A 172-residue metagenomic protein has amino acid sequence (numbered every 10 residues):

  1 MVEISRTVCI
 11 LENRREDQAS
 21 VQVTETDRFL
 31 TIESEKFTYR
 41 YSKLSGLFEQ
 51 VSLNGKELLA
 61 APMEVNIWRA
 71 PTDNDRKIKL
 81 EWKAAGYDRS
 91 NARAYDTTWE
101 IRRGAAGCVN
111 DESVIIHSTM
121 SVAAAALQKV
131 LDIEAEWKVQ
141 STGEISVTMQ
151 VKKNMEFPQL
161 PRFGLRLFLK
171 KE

Functional and structural regions predicted by a protein language model:
M1: Short, aromatic- and glycine-rich surface loops/edge beta-strands on solvent-exposed regions
I4: Aromatic- and carboxylate-enriched substrate-binding clefts and catalytic-loop regions of carbohydrate-active enzymes
V8-E172: Beta-strand/loop-rich accessory regions of lumenal/periplasmic or secreted enzymes, predominantly carbohydrate-active
